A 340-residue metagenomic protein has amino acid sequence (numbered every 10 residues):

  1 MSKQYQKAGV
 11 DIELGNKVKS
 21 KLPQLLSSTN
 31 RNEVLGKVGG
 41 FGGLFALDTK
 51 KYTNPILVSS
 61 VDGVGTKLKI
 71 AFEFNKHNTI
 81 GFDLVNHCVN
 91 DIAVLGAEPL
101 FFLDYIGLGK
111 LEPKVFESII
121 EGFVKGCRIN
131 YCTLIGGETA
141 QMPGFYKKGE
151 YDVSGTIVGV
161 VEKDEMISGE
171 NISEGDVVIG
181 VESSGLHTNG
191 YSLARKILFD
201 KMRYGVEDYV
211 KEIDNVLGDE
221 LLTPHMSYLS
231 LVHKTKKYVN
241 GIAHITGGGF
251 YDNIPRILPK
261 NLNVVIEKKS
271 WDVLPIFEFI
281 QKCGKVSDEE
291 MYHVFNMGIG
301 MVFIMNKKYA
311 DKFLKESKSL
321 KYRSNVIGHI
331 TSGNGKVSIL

Functional and structural regions predicted by a protein language model:
M1-N32: N-terminal amphipathic/basic leader segments beginning at the initiator methionine
S2-G9, Q24, V115-T133, Y146-V153 (+2 more regions): Glycine-/charge-enriched secondary-structure boundary and capping motifs
K17-K19, L68, F102, K110 (+1 more regions): Generic hydrophobic alpha-helical membrane-span motif
S27-S184: Glycine-rich phosphate/pyrophosphate-binding loop regions near the starts of catalytic domains
L103-D104, K148, H187, A194-I197 (+1 more regions): Active-site-proximal loop/short-helix segments that contain or immediately flank catalytic acid/base residue(s)
E174-N215, D219: Acidic, glycine-rich loop-and-beta core segments that form the ion-binding/anion-interacting portion of active sites
